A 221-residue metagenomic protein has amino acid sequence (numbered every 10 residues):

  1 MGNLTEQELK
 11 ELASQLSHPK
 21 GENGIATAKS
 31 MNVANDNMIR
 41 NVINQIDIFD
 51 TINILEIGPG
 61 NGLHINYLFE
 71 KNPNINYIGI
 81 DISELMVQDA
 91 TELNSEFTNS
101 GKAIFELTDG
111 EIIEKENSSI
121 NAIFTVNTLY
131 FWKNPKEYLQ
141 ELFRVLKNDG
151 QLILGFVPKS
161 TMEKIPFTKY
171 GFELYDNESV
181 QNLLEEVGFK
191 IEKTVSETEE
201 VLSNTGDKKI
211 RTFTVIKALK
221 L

Functional and structural regions predicted by a protein language model:
V33-I52: Conserved alpha-helix/loop element of class I SAM-dependent methyltransferases that forms part of the SAM/SAH-binding
N53-I112: Class I SAM-dependent methyltransferase SAM/SAH-binding core
E111-I123: A short acidic, Gly/Pro-enriched loop at the edge of an enzyme's catalytic core that lines a small-molecule cofactor
N121-P135: A short SAM/SAH-binding and catalytic strip from SAM-dependent methyltransferases
K136-N148: A short glycine-rich, Lys/Arg-flanked "PGG" loop and its adjoining helix->strand segment in the class I
D149-F156: Conserved beta-strand signature within the Rossmann-like core of class I S-adenosyl-L-methionine
K164-S179: Acceptor-substrate binding/catalytic loop of class I
V187, E200-L221: Core SAM-dependent methyltransferase catalytic element
